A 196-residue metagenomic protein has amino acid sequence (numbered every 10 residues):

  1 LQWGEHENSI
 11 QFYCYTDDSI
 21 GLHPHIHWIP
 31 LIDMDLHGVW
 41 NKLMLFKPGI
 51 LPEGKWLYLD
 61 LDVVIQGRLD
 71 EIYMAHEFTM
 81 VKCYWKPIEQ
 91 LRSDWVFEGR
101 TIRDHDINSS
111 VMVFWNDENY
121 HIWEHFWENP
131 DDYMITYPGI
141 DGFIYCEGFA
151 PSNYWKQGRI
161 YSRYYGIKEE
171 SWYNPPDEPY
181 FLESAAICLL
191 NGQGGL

Functional and structural regions predicted by a protein language model:
L1-G38, I50-E53, G192-L196: N-terminal anchoring/stem segment of glycosyltransferases
E7, H23-H25, Y73-A75, F149 (+1 more regions): Short, well-ordered coil/turn elements that cap or connect secondary structure elements
N8-D17, K55-D60, F78-M80, P151-K156 (+2 more regions): Short, hydrophobic beta-strand segments that form beta-sheet elements in well-ordered domains
D18-G21, D33-L36, V63-I65, Y84-P87 (+4 more regions): Short, solvent-exposed loop/turn segments at secondary-structure junctions
I20, W28-P30, N41-Q90, F114: GT-A fold catalytic core of metal-dependent nucleotide-sugar glycosyltransferases, centered on the diacidic
R68-D70, Q90-D94, I122-W127: A short secondary-structure junction signal
T79-R103, N108, W115-D117: A short, conserved beta-to-alpha structural element at the edge of catalytic cores that scaffolds binding
D106-L196: Catalytic core and acceptor-binding pocket of nucleotide-sugar-dependent glycosyltransferases
